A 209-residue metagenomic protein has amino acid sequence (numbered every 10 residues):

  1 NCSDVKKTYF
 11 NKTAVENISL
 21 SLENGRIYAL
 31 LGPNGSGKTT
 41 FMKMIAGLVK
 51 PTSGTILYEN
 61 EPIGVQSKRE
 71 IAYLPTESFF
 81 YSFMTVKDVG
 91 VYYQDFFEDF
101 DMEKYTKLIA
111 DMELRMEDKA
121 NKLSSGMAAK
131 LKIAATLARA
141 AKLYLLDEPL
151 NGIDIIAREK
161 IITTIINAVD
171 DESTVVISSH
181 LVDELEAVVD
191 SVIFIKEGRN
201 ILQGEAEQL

Functional and structural regions predicted by a protein language model:
L31-P33: The feature captures the beta-strand-to-loop junction immediately N-terminal to the Walker
A46: Helix-to-loop junction immediately C-terminal to a conserved catalytic motif
G54-S67: Conserved ABC transporter NBD signature motif
T76-L131: ABC-family P-loop ATPase nucleotide-binding domains
Y144-E148, I153: Catalytic Walker B motif of ABC-type/P-loop ATPase nucleotide-binding domains
R158-D171: Helical segment within the ABC ATPase nucleotide-binding domain
